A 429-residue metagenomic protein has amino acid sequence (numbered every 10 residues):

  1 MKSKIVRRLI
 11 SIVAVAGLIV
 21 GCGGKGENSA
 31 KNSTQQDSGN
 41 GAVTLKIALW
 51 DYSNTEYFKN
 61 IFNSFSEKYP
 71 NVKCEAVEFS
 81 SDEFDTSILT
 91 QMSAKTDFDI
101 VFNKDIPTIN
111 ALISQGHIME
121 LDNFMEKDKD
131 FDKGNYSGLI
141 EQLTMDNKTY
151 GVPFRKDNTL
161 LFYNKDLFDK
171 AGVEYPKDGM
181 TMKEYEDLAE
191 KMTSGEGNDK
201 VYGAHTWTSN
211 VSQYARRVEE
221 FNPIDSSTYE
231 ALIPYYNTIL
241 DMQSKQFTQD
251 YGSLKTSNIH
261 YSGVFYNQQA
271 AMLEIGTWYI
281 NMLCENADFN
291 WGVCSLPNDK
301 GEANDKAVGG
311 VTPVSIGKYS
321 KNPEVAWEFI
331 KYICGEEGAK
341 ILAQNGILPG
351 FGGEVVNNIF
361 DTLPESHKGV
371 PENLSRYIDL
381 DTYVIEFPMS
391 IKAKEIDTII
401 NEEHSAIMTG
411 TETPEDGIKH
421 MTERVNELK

Functional and structural regions predicted by a protein language model:
M1-L45, E67, H367, K419 (+1 more regions): Short, low-complexity disordered leader/linker segments with a strong preference for bacterial N-terminal type II
G41-Y52, V72-V77, D99-I100, Y150 (+1 more regions): Short, well-ordered beta-strand elements
S64-N135, K170-G172, V264, A271-M272 (+2 more regions): Extracytoplasmic "Venus flytrap"/periplasmic binding protein-like
E67, K73, A171, K245-F247 (+3 more regions): Extracytoplasmic/periplasmic substrate-recognition and gating elements
T90-Q91, F98-D99, K129-L167, K200-G203 (+2 more regions): A structural signal for short loop-to-beta-strand junctions that line the ligand-binding cleft of periplasmic/secreted
K104-N158, G292-C294, L363-K368, S375-I378: Hinge/lid segment of periplasmic solute-binding proteins
A189-E190, I224-K255: Glycine-centered hinge/linker elements that transmit conformational signals in sensory and ligand-binding systems
N345-E402, A406: Long, aromatic- and glycine/proline-rich binding clefts that accommodate carbohydrate-like moieties
